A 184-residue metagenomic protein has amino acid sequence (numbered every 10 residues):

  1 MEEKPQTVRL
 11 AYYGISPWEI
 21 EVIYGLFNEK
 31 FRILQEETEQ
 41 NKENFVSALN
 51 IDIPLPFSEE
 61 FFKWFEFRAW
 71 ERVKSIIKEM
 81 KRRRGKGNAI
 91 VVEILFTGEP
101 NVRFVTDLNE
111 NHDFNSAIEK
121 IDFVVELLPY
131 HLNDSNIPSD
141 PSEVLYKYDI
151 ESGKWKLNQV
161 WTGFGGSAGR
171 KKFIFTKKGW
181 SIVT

Functional and structural regions predicted by a protein language model:
M1-S47, E71-T184: Short amphipathic alpha-helical segments that predominantly mediate membrane engagement
D52: Short, charge-patterned binding micro-sites
L55-R72: Short hydrophobic alpha-helical membrane-entry/anchor segments
